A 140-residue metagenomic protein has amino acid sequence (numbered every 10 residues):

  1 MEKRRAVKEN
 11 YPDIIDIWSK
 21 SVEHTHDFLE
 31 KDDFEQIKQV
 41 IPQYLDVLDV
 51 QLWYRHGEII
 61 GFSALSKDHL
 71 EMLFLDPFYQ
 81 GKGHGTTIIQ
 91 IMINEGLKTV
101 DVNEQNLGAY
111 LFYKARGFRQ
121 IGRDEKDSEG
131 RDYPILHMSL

Functional and structural regions predicted by a protein language model:
E2-D16: A short beta-loop-alpha structural element at the N-terminal edge of CoA-dependent acyl/N-acetyltransferase catalytic
D16-P42: Conserved GNAT-fold acetyl-CoA-binding loop/helix
V40-L52: A short helix-loop-beta-strand connector motif used in the catalytic cores of GNAT acetyltransferases and, in some
D49-G61: Conserved beta-hairpin
H69-Q80, V102-N103: A short, internal acetyl-CoA/4′-phosphopantetheine-binding micro-motif in the GNAT/acyltransferase core
Y79, G83-M92: Conserved acetyl-CoA pyrophosphate-binding loop and the N-cap/start of the following alpha-helix in GNAT-like
N94-N106: Conserved GNAT acetyl-CoA-binding A-motif
N103-L107, R116, G122-L140: C-terminal "cap" of GNAT-fold acetyltransferases
